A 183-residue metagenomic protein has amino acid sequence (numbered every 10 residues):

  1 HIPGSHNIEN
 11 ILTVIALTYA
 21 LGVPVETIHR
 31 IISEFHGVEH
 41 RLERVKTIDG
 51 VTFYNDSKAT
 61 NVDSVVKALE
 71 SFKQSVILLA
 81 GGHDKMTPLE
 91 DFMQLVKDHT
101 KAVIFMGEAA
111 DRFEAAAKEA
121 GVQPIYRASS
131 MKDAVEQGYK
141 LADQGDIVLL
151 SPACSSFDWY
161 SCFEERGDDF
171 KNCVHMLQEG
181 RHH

Functional and structural regions predicted by a protein language model:
H1-T100: Nucleotide phosphate-binding/pyrophosphate-handling subdomain across enzymes that bind or process nucleotide phosphates
V25, V62, L89, A110 (+2 more regions): Residues at or immediately preceding the N-termini of alpha-helices
T27, S64, R112-A115, W159: Phosphate- and divalent-cation-binding pockets in alpha/beta enzyme and binding domains that engage nucleotide-derived
L42, L78, V103, F113 (+3 more regions): Hydrophobic, well-ordered secondary-structure elements that form the walls of internal hydrophobic environments
T60, G82-K85, A109, I147 (+1 more regions): Short glycine-rich anion-binding loops that position phosphate/pyrophosphate groups of nucleotides and phosphorylated
E90-D146, R181-H182: C-terminal helical cap/extension that packs against the catalytic core of soluble nucleotide-cofactor enzymes
A153-G180: Glycine/aspartate-rich loop-and-adjacent alpha/beta segment that forms the canonical ThDP
